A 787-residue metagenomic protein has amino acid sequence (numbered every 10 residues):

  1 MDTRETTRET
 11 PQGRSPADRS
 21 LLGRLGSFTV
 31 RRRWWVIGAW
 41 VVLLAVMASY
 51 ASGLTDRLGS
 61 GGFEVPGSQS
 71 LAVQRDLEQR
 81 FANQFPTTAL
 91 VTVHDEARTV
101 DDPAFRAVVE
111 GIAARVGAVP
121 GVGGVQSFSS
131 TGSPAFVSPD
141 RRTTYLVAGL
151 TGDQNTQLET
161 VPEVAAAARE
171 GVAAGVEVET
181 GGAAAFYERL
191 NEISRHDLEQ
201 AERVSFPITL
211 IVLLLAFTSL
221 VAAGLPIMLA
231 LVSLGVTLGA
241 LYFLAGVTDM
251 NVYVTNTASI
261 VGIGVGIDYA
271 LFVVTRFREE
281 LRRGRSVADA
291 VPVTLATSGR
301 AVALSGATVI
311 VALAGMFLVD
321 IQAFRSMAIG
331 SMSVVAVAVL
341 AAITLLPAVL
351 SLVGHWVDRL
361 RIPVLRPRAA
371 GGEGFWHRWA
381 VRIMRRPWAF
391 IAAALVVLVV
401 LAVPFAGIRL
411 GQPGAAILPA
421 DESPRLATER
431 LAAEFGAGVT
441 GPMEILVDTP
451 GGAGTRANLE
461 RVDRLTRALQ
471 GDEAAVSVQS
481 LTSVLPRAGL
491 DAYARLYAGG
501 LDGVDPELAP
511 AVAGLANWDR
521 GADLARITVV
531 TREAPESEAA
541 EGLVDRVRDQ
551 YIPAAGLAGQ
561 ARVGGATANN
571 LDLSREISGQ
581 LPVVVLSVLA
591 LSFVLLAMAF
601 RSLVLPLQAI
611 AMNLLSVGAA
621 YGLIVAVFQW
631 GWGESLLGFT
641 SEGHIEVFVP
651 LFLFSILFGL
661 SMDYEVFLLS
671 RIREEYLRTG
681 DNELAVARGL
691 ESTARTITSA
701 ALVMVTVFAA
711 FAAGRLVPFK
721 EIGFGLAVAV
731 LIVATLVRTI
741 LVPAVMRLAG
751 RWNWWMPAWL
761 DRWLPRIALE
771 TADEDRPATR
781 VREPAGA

Functional and structural regions predicted by a protein language model:
M1-R57, G62, V122, P139 (+3 more regions): Membrane-embedded transmembrane helical bundles of large multi-pass transporters/channels
L54, T88-A89, V93: Short, conserved active-site loops that position catalytic residues or coordinate cofactors/metal ions across diverse
G67-T88, E96-A184, R409-E634, V666 (+2 more regions): Structured non-transmembrane domains adjacent to transmembrane bundles in polytopic membrane proteins
T88-L90, F128, L345, L741: Short beta-strand segments at enzyme active-site cores
T92, V147, T275: Short beta-strand segments
